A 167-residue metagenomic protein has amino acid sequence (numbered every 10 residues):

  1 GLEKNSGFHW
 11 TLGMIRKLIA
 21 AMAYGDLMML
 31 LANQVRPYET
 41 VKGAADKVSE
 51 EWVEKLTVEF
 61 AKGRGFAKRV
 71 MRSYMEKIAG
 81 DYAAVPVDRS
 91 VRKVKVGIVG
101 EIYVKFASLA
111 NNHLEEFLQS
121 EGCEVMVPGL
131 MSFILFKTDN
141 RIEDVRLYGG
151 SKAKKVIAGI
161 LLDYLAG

Functional and structural regions predicted by a protein language model:
G1-G167: An N-terminal assembly and electron-transfer interface module characteristic of large anaerobic redox and radical
